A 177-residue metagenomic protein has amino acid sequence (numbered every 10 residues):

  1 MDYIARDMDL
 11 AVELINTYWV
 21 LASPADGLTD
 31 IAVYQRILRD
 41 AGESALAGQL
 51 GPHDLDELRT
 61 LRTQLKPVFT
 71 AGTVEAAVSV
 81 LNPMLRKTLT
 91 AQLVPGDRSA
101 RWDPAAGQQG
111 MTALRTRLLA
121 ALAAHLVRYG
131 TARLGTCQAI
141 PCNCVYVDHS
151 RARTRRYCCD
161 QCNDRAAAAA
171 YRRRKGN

Functional and structural regions predicted by a protein language model:
M1-T136, I140-V147: Short helix-coil boundary/hinge micro-motifs
R62, C162-R165: Short amphipathic alpha-helical/adjacent loop interface patches that line ligand and macromolecule-binding sites
R133-G135, T154, A166: A structural preference for long, well-packed, hydrophobic secondary-structure segments
D148, D164, A168: Short, non-ligating residues that shape and space the ligands of small metal-coordination modules and catalytic
A152-N163: Cysteine-rich micro-motifs
R172-N177: Contiguous alpha-helical segments
